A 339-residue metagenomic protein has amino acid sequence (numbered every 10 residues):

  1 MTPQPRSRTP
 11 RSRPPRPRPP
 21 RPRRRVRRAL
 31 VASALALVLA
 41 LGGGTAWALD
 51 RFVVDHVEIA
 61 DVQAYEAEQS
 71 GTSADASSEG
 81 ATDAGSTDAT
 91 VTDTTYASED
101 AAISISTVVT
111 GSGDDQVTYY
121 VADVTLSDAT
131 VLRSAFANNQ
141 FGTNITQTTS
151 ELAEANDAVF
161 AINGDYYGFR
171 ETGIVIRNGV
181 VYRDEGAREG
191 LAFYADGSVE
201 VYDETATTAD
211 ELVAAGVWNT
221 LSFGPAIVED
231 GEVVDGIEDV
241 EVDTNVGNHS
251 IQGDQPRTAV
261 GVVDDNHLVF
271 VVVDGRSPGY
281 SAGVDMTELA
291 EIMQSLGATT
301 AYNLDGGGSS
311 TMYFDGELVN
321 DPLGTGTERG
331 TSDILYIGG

Functional and structural regions predicted by a protein language model:
T2-G190, E200: Zymogen propeptides
S127-A129, Y167, S198, A206 (+3 more regions): Short, glycine-/Ser/Thr-/acidic-enriched flexible segments
A137-F141, A206-A209, V273-S277: Short, solvent-exposed aromatic-acidic interface loops
G142-T146, D210-G216, V246-N248, G279-V284: A short, polar/proline- and glycine-enriched secondary-structure boundary/capping micro-motif
Y167-I251: Active-site-adjacent helix-turn-beta-strand microarchitecture at beta-sheet edges that either contains or buttresses
E171-F193, T244-V262, H267-T299, S309-G339: Conserved, well-ordered active-site substructure
